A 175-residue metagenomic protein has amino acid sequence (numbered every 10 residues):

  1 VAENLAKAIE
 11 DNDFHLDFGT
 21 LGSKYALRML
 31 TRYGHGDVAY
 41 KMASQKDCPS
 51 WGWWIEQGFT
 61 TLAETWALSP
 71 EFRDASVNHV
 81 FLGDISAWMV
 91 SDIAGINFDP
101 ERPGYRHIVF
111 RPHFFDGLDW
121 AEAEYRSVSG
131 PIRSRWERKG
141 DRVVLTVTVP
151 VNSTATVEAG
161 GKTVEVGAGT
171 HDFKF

Functional and structural regions predicted by a protein language model:
V1: Substrate-binding cleft of carbohydrate-active enzyme catalytic domains
N4, Y25, W88-D92: Alpha-helical scaffold segments in soluble metabolic enzymes
A6-S23, P70-H79: Solvent-exposed loop and edge beta-strand segments that line ligand/cofactor-binding and catalytic clefts
D11-S50, Q57: Repeat-solenoid scaffold signature
D37-F175: Non-catalytic C-terminal accessory modules of carbohydrate-active enzymes
